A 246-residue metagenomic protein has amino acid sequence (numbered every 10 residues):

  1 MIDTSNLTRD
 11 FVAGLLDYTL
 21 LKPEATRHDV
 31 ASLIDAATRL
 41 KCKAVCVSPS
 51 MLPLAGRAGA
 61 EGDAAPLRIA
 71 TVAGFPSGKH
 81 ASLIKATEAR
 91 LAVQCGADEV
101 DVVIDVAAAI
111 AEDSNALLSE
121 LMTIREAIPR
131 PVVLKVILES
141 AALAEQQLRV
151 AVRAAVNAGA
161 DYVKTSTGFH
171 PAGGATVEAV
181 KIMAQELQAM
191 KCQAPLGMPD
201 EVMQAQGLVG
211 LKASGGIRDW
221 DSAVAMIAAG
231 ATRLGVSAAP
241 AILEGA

Functional and structural regions predicted by a protein language model:
I2-L40, S50-L211, W220-A241, G245-A246: Alpha/beta enzyme core
V47: Small/polar loops that bind or transfer phosphate-bearing groups
S214: Short hydrophobic "strand-cap" motifs at the C-terminus of beta-strands
